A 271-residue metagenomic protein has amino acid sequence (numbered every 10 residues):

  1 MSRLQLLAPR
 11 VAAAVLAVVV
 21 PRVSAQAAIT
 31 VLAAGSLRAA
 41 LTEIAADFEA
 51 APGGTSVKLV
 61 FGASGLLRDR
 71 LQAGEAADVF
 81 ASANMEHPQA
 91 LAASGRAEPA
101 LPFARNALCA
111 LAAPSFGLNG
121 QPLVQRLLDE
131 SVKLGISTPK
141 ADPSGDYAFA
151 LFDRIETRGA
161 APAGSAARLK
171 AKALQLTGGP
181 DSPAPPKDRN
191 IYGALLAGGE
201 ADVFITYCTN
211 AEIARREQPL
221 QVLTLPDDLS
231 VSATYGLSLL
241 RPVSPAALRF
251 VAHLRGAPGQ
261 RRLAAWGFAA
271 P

Functional and structural regions predicted by a protein language model:
M1-Q5: N-terminal secretory signal peptides that target proteins for export/translocation
P9-V19: Bacterial N-terminal signal peptides
V18-A27: Bacterial Sec-dependent signal peptides at the C-terminal "C-region" and cleavage site
Q26-P52, S56-F61, G65, D69-A73 (+4 more regions): Exported/periplasmic ABC-transporter solute-binding proteins
E75-A77: Short acidic/histidine-rich motifs immediately flanking catalytic phosphotransfer sites in two-component signaling
